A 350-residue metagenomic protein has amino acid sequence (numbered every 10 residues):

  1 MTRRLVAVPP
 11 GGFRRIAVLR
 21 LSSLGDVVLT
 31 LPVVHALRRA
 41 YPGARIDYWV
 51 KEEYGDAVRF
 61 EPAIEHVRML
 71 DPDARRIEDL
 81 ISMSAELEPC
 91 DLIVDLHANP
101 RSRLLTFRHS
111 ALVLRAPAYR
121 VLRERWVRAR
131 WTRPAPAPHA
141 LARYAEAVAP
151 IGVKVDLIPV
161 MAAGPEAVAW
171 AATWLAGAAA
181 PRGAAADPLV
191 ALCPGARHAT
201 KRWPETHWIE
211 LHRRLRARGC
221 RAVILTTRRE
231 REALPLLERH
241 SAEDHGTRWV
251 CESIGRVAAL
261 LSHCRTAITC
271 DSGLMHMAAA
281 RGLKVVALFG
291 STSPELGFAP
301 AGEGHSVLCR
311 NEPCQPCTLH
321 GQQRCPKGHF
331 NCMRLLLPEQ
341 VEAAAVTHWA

Functional and structural regions predicted by a protein language model:
M1-A350: Catalytic machinery of carbohydrate-active enzymes, primarily nucleotide-sugar-dependent glycosyltransferases
